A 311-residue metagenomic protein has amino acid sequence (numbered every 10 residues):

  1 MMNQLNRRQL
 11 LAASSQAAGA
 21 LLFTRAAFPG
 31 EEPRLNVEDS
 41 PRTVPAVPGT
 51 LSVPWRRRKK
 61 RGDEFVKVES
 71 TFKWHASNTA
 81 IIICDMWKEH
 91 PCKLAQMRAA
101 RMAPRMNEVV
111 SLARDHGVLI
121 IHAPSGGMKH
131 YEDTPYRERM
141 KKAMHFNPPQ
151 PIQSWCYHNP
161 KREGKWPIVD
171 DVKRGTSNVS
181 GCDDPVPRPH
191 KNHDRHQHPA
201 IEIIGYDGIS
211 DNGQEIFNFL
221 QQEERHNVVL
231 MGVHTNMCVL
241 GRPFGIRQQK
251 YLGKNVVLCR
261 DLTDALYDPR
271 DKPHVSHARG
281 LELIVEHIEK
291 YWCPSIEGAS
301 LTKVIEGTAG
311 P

Functional and structural regions predicted by a protein language model:
M2-A18: N-terminal secretory signal peptides and thylakoid transit peptides that target proteins across membranes
L10, P91, C238: Conserved protein kinase catalytic core
G30-A80, M97-A99, N107-S111, D115-G117 (+3 more regions): Active-site-adjacent betaalpha module
T79-L94: Acidic/histidine-rich, surface-exposed loop or edge segments in extracytoplasmic proteins
M86, H122-S125, R260: A cross-domain feature marking catalytic cores of carbohydrate-active enzymes and several ubiquitous metabolic/repair
M102: Cell-envelope/glycan interface and biosynthesis
